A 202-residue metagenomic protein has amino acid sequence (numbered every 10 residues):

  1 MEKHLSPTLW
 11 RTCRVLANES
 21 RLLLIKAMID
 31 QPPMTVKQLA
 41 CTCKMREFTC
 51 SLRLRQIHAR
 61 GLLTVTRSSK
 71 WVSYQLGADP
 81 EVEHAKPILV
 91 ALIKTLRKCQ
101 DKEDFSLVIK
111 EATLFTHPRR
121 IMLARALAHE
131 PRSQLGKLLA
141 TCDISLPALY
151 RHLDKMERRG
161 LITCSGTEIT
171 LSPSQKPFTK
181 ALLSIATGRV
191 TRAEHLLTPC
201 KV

Functional and structural regions predicted by a protein language model:
M1-L9, K26, D30, A78-H129 (+1 more regions): Amphipathic alpha-helical dimerization/coiled-coil segments that flank or bridge DNA-binding/regulatory modules
R11-T49, K70-P80, K110-I144, T170-P177: N-terminal helix-turn-helix DNA-binding core of bacterial DNA-binding proteins
M45-H58, A140-R158: Short amphipathic alpha-helical interaction segments
L54, K70-V72, K86-L89, E168-S172 (+1 more regions): Short, structured secondary-structure boundary patches
H58-T66, E157-T167: A short, conserved structural fragment
